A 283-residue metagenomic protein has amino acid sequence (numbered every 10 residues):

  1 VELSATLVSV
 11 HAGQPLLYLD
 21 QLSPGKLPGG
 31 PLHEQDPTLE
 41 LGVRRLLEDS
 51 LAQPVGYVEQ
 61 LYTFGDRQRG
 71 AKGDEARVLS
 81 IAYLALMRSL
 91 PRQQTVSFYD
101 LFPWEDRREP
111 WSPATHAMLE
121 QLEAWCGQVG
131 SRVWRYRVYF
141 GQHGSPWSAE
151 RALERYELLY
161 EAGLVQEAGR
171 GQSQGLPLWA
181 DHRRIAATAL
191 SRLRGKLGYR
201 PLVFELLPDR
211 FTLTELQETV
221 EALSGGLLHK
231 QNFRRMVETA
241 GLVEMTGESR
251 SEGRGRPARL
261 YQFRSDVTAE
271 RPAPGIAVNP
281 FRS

Functional and structural regions predicted by a protein language model:
V1-K26, V55: N-terminal strand-loop-strand
K26-D36, V203-L206: Short histidine-centered catalytic/ligand-binding loop motif
D36, L41-L164, K196-V203, A240-E244: Active-site segment of metal-dependent pyrophosphate-handling enzymes, primarily the Nudix hydrolase catalytic core
L79, A85, G241-S283: Long, intrinsically disordered, low-complexity Ser/Thr/Pro-rich regulatory/activation regions of nuclear proteins
S145-W147, R151-A186, L190-R192: Basic nucleic-acid-binding alpha-helical/helix-turn surface characteristic of O6-alkylguanine DNA
A189-F211: Positively charged, polyanion-binding regions of nucleic-acid-associated proteins
E218-L227: Short helix-coil junctions and helix-kink-helix linkers
L227-G247: Charge-enriched amphipathic alpha-helical scaffolds
